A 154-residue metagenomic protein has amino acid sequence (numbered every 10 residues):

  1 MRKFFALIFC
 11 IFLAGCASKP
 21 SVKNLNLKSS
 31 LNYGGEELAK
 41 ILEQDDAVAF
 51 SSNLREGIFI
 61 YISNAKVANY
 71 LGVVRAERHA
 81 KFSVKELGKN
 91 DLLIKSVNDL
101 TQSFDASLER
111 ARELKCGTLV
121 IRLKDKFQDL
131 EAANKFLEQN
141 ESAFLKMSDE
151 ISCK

Functional and structural regions predicted by a protein language model:
M1-F4: Positively charged n-region of N-terminal signal peptides that target proteins for export
A6-I8: Sec-dependent N-terminal signal peptides
I11, A111, M147-S148: Disulfide-bonded cysteine motifs in exported proteins
A14-G15: C-terminal motif of bacterial Sec signal peptides marking the signal peptidase cleavage site
P20-L31: Short, low-complexity, disordered segments immediately C-terminal to signal peptides in bacterial exported proteins
N26, I41-F136: Conserved polar/disulfide-associated segments of primarily extracytoplasmic proteins
S142-K154: Short, low-complexity, Pro/Ser/Thr/Gly-rich segments in the mature regions of secreted, periplasmic
